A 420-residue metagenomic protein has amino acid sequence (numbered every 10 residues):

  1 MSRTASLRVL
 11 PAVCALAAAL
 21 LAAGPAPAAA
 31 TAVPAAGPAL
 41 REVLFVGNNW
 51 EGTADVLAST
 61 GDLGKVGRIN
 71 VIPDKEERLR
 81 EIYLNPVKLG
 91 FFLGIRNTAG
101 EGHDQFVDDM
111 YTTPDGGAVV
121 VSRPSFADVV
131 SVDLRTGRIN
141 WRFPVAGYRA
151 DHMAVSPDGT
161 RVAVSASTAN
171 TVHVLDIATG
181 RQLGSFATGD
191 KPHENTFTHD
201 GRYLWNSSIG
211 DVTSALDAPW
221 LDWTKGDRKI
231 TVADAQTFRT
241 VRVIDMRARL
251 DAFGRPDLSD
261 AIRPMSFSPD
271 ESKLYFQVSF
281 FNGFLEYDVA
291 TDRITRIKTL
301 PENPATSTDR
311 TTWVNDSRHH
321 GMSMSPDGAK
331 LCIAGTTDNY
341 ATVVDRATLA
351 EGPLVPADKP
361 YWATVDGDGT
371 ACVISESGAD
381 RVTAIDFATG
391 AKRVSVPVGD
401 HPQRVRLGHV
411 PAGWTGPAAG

Functional and structural regions predicted by a protein language model:
M1-T4, D62-G64: Short amphipathic alpha-helical segments with coiled-coil-like heptad repeat character
S2-A30: Secretory targeting and sorting signals
A28-G420: Predominantly soluble domains enriched in secretory-pathway, periplasmic, or organellar proteins
